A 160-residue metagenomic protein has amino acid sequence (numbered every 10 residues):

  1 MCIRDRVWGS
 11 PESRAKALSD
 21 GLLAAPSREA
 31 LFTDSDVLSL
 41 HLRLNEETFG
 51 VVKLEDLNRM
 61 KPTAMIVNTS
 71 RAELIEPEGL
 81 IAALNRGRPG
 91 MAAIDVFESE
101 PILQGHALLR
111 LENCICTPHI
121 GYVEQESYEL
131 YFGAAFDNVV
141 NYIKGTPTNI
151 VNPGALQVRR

Functional and structural regions predicted by a protein language model:
M1-I3: Short, small-residue-biased leader/transition segments that mark boundaries at the very start of proteins
D5-W8: Short beta-strand "acidic-cap" motif of Rossmann-like dinucleotide-binding folds
P11-A107: Rossmann-like adenosine-cofactor binding region
T63-R160: Rossmann-like dinucleotide-binding domain for NAD(H)/NADP(H)
